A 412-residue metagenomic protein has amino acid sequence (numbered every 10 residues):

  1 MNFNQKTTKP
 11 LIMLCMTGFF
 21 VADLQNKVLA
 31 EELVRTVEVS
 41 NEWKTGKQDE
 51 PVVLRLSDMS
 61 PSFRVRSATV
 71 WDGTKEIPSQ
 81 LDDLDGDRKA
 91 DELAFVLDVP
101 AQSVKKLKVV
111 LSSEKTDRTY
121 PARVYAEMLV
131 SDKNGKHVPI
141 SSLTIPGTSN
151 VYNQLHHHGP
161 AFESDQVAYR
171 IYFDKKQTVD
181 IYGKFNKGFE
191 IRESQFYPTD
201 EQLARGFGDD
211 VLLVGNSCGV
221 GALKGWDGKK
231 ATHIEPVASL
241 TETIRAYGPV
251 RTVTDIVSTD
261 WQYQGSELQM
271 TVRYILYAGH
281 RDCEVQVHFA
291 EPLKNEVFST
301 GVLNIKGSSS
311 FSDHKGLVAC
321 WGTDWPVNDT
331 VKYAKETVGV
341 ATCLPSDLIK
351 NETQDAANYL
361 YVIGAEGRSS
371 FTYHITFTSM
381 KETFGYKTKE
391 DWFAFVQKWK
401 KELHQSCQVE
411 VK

Functional and structural regions predicted by a protein language model:
N2-M13: Bacterial N-terminal signal peptides that target proteins for export
L29-G135, I145, N150, H157: Alpha-mannosidase-like glycoside hydrolase catalytic domains involved in N-glycan trimming, generalizing to other
R35-V39, Q166, V272, C283-A290: Short, well-ordered beta-strand segments enriched in hydrophobic/aromatic residues
S67-E92, Q262, K306-W325, A341-E352: Solvent-exposed beta-strand/loop surfaces of large extracellular or lumenal domains
D85-V99, V340-K412: Beta-strand-rich recognition/accessory modules
K108, S113-E235: Solvent-exposed N-terminal domain segments of exported/luminal and surface proteins
Q202-Y277: Extended, loop-rich substrate-binding clefts of extracytoplasmic carbohydrate-active enzymes
M270, R281-H314: Acidic (Asp/Glu-rich), glycine- and aromatic
